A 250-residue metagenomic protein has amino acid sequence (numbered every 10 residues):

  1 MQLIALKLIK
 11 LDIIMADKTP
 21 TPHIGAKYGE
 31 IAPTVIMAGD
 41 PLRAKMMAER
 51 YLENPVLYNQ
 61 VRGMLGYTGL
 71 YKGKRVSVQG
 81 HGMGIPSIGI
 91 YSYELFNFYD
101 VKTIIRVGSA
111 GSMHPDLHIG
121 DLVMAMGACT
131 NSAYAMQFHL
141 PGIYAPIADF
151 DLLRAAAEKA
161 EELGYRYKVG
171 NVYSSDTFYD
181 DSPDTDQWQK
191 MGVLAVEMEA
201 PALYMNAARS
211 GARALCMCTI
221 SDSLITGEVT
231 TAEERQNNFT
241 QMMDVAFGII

Functional and structural regions predicted by a protein language model:
M1-I13: N-terminal amphipathic/basic-hydrophobic helices that include classical n-h-c signal peptides and signal-anchor
L11-R154: Metabolite-binding pocket within alpha/beta catalytic cores that recognizes anionic/polar moieties
P41, G111, Y173-T177, A202 (+2 more regions): Glycine-rich beta-alpha junction loops
N97, D184-T185, R209, M217 (+1 more regions): Expand to "…catalyze enediolate/carbanion chemistry for C-C bond making/breaking, isomerization, decarboxylation
I143-M191: Active-site rim beta-loop-alpha module in soluble metabolic enzymes
A155-L163, N206, V245-I249: Generic non-transmembrane alpha-helical segments
P183-S221: A C-terminal functional module that forms or caps the active site or interfaces directly with catalytic machinery
L224-I250: His/Asp/Glu-rich mid-to-C-terminal helical/loop segments that flank catalytic regions of hydrolases
